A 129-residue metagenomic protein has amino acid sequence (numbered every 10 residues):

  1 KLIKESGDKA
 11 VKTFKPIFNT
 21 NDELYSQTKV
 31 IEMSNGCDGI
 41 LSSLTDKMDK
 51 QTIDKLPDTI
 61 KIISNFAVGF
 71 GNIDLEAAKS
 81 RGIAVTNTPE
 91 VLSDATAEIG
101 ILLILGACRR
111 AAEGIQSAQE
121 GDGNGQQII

Functional and structural regions predicted by a protein language model:
K1-C37: N-terminal glycine-/charge-rich "phosphate-binding" loop or analogous flexible N-terminal tail
K1-L2, N21-L24, L44-K47, A67-F70: Short beta->alpha connector loops
N19-T20, F66-A67, I83-D94: Short beta->alpha connector loops at strand-helix junctions that form conserved, small/polar/Pro-enriched
Y25-K29, K47-T52, D74: Short acidic active-site motifs
I53-T59: Short, conserved loop/helix-junction motifs that constitute active-site signature segments in enzyme catalytic cores
F70-I83: Rossmann-fold NAD(P)-binding glycine/threonine-rich loop
P89-I129: Phosphate-binding beta-alpha-beta segment of Rossmann-like dinucleotide-binding domains, i.e., the NAD(P)
